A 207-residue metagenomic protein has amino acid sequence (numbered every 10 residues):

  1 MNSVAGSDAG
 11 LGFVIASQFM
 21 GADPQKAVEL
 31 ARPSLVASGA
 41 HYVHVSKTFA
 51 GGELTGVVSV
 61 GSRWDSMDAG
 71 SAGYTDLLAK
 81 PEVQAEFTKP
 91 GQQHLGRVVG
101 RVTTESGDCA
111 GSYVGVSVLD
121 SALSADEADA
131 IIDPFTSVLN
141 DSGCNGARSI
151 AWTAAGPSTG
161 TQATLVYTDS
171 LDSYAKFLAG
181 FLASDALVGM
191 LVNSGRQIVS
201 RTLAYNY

Functional and structural regions predicted by a protein language model:
M1-Y207: Short S/T/G/P-rich N-terminal loop/turn motif that feeds into the first structured element of a domain
